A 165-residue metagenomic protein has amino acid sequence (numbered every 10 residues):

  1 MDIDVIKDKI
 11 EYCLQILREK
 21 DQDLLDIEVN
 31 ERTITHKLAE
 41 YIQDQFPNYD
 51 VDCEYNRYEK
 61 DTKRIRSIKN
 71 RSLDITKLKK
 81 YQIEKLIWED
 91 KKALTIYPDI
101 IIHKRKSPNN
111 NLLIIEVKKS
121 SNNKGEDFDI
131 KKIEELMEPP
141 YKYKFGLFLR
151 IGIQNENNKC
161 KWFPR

Functional and structural regions predicted by a protein language model:
M1-Q43: Charged, often low-complexity linker/regulatory segments
I16, R57-E59, S121: Feature marks short, surface-exposed loop/turn motifs that line or immediately flank catalytic pockets and channel
D21-I27, I87, V117-S121: Surface-exposed cleft-lining segments at the edges of enzyme active sites
Q43-P47, E138: A general structural signal for alpha-helical elements within enzymatic catalytic domains
D50-P108: Active-site metal-binding core of divalent-cation-utilizing nuclease and nuclease-like domains
P98-K104, N111-S121, I133: Conserved catalytic cores of phosphodiester-cleaving nucleases, focusing on short active-site segments
S120-E138: Mg2+/Mn2+-dependent nuclease catalytic core
E138-P164: Nucleic-acid nuclease catalytic cores
